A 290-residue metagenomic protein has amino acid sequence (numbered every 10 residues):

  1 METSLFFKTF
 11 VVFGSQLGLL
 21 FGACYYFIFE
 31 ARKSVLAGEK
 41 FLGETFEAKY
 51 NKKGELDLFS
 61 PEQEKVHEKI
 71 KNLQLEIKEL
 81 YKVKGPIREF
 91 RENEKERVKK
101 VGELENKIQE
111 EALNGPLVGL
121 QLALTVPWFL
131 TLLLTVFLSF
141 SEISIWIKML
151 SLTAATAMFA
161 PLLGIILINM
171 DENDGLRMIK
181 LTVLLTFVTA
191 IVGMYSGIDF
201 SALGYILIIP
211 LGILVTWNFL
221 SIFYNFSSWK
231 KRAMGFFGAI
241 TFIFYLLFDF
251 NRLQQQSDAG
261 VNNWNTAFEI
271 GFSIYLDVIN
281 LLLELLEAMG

Functional and structural regions predicted by a protein language model:
M1-G290: A hydrophobic alpha-helical transmembrane-helix feature that marks the membrane cores and membrane-interface segments
